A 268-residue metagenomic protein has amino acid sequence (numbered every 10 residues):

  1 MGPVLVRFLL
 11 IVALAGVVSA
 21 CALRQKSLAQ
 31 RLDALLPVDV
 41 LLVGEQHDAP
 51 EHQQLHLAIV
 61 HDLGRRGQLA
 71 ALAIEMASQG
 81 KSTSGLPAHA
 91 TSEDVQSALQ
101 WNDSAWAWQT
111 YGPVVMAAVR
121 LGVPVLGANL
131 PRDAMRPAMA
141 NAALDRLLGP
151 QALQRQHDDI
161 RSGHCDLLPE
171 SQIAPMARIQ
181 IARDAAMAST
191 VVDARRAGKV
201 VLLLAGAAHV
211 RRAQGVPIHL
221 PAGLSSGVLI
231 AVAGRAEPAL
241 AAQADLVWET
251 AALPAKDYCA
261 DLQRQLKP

Functional and structural regions predicted by a protein language model:
L5-L14, A20-V38: N- or domain-start disorder-to-order transition segments that initiate the globular core
L28-R65: Zymogen propeptides
L32, H56-V60, Y111-V115, A185-A188 (+1 more regions): Extracytoplasmic/secreted envelope proteins and their assembly/folding machinery, especially bacterial periplasmic
D39-L41, A70, K199-A205, S226: Generic beta-sheet signal
A49, L69-A71, Q79-L86: Membrane-embedded segments
A71-A77, V228-V232: Short internal beta-strands
T83-R196: A substrate-binding/cap region within the structured catalytic cores of diverse enzymes
A186, R195, H209-P268: C-terminal regions of proteins
